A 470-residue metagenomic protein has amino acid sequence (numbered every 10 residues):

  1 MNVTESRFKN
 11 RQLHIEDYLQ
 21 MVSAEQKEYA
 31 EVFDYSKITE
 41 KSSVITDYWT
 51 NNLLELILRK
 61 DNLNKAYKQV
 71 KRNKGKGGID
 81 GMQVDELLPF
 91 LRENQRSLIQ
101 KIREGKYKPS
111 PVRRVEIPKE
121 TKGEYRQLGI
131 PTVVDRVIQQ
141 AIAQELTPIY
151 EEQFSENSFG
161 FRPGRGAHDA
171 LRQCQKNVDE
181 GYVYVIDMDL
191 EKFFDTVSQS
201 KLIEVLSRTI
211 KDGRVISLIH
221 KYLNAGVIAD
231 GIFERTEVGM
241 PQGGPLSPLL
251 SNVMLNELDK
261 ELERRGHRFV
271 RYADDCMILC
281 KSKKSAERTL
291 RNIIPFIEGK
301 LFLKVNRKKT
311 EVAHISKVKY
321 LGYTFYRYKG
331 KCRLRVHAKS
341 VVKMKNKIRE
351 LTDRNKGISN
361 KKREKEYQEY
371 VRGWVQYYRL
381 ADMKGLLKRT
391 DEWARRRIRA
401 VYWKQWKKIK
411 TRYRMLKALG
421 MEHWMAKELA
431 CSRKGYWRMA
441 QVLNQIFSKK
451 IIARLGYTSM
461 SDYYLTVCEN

Functional and structural regions predicted by a protein language model:
M1-R92: Non-catalytic, polymerase-adjacent accessory regions of viral genome-replication enzymes
V22-S23, R379-R433: Conserved nucleotidyltransferase catalytic core and NTase-mimicking acidic/glycine-rich helix/loop elements in nucleic
L58-L63, P111-R113, K119, K361-Y378: Core structural elements
G77, G81-K119: Phosphate/adenylate-binding "loop-and-lid" substructures adjacent to NTP/NAD/dNTP-binding pockets in NTP-dependent
K101-E116, E124, Q153-K317: Conserved polymerase palm-domain catalytic core
Q127, R235-V238, R349-R363, W374-L386 (+2 more regions): Short, solvent-exposed helix-loop connector elements
N224, K300-E366, Y370-R372: A conserved non-catalytic segment of reverse transcriptases and RNA-directed RNA polymerases corresponding to the late
W406-N470: Extended C-terminal regions of large enzymes
